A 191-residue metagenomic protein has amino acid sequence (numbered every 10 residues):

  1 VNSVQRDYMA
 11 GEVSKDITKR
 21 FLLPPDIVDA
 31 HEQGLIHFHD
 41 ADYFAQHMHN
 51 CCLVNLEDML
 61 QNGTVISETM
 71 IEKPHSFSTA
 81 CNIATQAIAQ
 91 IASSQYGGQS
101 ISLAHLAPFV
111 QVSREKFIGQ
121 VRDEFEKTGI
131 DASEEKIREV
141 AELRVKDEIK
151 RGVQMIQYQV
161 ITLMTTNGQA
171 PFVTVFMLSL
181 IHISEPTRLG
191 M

Functional and structural regions predicted by a protein language model:
V1-E72, F77: Acidic/polar, glycine-rich intrinsically disordered N-terminal extensions of enzymes
Y8, V28-H31, A132-Q154: Intrinsically disordered, low-complexity acidic Ser/Thr-rich regulatory segments
F44-I130: Function-dense linear segments that define catalytic or interfacial modules in macromolecule-processing proteins
T64-S67, S78-A87, E148-P171: Short linear interaction motifs
S94, K116-G119, L163-A170, R188: Secondary-structure transition/capping motifs at alpha-helix termini and the adjoining loop/turn into the next element
V175: Conserved, mostly hydrophobic/aromatic
L178: Extended, highly charged
I181-M191: Single conserved hydrophobic/aromatic residue that forms the stacking wall/gate of nucleotide- or nucleobase-binding
